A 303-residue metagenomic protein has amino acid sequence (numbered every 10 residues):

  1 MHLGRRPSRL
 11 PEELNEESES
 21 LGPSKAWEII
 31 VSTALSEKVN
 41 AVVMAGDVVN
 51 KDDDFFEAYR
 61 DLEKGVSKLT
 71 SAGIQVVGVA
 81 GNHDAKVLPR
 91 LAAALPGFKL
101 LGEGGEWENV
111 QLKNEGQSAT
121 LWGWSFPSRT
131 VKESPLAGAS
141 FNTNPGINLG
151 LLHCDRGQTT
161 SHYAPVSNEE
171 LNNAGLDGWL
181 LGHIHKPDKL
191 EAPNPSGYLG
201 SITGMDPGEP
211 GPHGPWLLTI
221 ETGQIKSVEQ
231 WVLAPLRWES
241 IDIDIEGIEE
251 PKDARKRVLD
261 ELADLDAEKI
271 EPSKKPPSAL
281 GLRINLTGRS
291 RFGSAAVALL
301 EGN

Functional and structural regions predicted by a protein language model:
M1-N15, I220-G247: Domain-start "cap" segments at the beginnings of catalytic or binding domains
M1-Y59: N-terminal active-site segment of His-dependent metallophosphoesterases
L10-L14, A41, D52-T219, Q224-S227: His/Asp/Glu-rich metal-coordinating catalytic cores of metallo-dependent phosphodiesterases/hydrolases acting on
S24, Y59-E63, R255, E301: Short amphipathic alpha-helical segment that frequently serves as the phosphate-/nucleotide-binding helix
A26-K38, Q111-K113, A137-F141, D266-K269: Short amphipathic alpha-helices and their capping/turn segments at secondary-structure boundaries
K38, G175, S278-L280: Short loop/turn motifs at secondary-structure junctions
A45, G182, T287: Conserved residues at the C-terminal ends of beta-strands
E229, L233-N303: Accessory, non-catalytic peripheral segments of nucleic-acid enzymes
